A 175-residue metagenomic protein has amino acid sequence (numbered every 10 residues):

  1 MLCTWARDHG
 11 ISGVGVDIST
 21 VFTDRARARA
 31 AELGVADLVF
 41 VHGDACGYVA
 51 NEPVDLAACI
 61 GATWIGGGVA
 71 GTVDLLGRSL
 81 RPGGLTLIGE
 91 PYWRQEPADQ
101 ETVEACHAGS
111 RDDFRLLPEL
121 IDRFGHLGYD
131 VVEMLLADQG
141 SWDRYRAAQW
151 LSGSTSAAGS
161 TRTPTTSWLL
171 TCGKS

Functional and structural regions predicted by a protein language model:
M1-G47: Class I SAM-dependent methyltransferase SAM/SAH-binding core
C46-A57: A short acidic, Gly/Pro-enriched loop at the edge of an enzyme's catalytic core that lines a small-molecule cofactor
D55-A70: A short SAM/SAH-binding and catalytic strip from SAM-dependent methyltransferases
A70-L85: A short glycine-rich, Lys/Arg-flanked "PGG" loop and its adjoining helix->strand segment in the class I
G89-Y92, L136: Short strand-turn motif at the edge of the Rossmann-like AdoMet-binding core
P91-R111: Short, glycine-/aromatic-enriched active-site segment of Class I SAM-dependent methyltransferases
D112-M134: Short alpha-helix
L135-S175: C-terminal helical/coil "lid" or tail adjacent to the Rossmann-like core of SAM-dependent
